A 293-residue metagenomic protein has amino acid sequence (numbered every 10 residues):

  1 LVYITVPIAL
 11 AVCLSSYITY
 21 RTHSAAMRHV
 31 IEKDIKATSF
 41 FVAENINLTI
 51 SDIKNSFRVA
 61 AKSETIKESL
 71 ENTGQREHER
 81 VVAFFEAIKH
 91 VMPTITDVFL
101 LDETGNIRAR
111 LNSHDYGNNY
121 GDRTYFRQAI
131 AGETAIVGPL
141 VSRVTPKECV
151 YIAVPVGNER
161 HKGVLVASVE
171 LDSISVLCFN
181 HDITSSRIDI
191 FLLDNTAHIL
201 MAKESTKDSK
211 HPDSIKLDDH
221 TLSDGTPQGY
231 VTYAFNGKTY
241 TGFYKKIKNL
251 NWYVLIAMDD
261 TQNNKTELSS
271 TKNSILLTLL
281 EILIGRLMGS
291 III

Functional and structural regions predicted by a protein language model:
L1-N72, H90-T94: Juxtamembrane extracytoplasmic/periplasmic/luminal helical "stalk" adjacent to the first N-terminal
Y3, S16-R21, N273, L277 (+1 more regions): Cytosolic-side ends of inner-membrane transmembrane helices, especially those that anchor bacterial signal-transduction
H23, I174, N263-N264: Sensory-module boundary signal marking interfaces of small helical input modules and downstream signaling cores
E32, K36, F40, K54 (+4 more regions): Short amphipathic alpha-helical segments
S51-V59, E86-I107, E133-T134, F179-L200 (+1 more regions): Short N-terminal helix-loop-first-beta-strand/juxtamembrane motif that initiates sensory/input modules
Q75-F85, L111-V141, E204-T232: Extracytoplasmic/periplasmic sensor domains and loops in membrane signaling proteins
K89-H181, T232-F235: Extracytoplasmic/periplasmic ligand-binding sensor regions of membrane-associated signaling proteins
N158, G163, T206-L277: Extracellular/periplasmic juxtamembrane segments that couple receptor/chemosensory ectodomains to their
